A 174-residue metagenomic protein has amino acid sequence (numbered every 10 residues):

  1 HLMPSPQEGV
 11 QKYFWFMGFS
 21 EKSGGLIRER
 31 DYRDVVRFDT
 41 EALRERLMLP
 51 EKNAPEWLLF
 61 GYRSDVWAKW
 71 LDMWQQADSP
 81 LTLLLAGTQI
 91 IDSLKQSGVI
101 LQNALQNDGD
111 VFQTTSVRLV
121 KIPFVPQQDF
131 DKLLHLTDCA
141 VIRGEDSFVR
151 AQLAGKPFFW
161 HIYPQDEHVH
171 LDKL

Functional and structural regions predicted by a protein language model:
L2-A68: A nucleotide-sugar donor-handling region in carbohydrate enzymes
L2-P4, I100-N107, D172-L174: Acidic, Ser/Thr-rich peripheral helices and adjacent loops at domain boundaries
L59-Y62, A86-G87, I122-P123, T137-E145 (+1 more regions): Short His-Asn-centered micro-motif
D65-A68, I90-L101: Short, charged/polar "capping" segments at the starts of alpha-helices and the immediately preceding loops
K69-P80: Short hydrophobic signal-anchor/transmembrane segments that target glycosyltransferases and glycosylation machinery
T82-I90: Short internal beta-strands
G98-A154: Donor nucleotide-activated moiety binding/catalytic core segment of transferases that use nucleotide-activated donors
R143-L174: Catalytic binding pocket for nucleotide-activated donors in carbohydrate/polymer assembly enzymes
